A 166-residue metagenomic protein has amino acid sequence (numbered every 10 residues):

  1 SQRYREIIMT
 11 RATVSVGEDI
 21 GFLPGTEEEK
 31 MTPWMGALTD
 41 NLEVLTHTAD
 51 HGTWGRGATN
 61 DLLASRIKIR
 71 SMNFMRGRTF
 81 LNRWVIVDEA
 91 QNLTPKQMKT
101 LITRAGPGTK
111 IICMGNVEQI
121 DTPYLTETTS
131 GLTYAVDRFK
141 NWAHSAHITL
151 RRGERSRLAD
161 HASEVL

Functional and structural regions predicted by a protein language model:
S1-W84, N92-L166: Conserved helicase motor core of SF1/SF2 NTP-dependent helicases
D88: Walker B catalytic carboxylates
